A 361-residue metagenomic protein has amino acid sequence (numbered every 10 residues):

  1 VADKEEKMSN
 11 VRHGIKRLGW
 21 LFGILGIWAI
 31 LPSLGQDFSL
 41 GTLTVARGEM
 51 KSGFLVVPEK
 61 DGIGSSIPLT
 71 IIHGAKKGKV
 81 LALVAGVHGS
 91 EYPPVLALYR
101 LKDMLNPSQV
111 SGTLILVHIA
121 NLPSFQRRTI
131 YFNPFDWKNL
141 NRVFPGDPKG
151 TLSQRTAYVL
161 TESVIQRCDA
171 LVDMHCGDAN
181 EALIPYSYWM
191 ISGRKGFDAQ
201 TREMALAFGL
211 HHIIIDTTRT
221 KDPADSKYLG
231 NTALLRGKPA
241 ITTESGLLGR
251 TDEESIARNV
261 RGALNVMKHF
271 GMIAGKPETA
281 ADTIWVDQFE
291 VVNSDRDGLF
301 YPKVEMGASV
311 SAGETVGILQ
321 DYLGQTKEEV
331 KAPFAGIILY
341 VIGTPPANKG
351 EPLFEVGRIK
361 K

Functional and structural regions predicted by a protein language model:
V1-K7: Short, Lys/Arg-enriched N-terminal segments with co-localized hydrophobic residues within the first ~10-30 amino acids
S9-W20, L34-K361: Structured catalytic-domain cores with a bias toward divalent-metal coordination
W20-P32: Bacterial N-terminal signal peptides
